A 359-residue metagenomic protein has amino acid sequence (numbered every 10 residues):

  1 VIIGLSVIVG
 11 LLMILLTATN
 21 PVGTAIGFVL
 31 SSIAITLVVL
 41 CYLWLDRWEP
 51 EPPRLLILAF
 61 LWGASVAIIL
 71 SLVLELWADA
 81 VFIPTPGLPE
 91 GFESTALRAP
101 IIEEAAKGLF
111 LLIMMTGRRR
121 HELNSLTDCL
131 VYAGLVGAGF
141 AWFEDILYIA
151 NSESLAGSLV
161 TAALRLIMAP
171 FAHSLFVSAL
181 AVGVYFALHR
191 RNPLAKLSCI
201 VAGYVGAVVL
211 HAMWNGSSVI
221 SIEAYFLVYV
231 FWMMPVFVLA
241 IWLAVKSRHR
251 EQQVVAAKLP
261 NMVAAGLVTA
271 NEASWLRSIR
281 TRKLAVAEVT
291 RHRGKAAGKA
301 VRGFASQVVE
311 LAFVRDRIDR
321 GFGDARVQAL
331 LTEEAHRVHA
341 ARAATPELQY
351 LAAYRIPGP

Functional and structural regions predicted by a protein language model:
V1-P359: Hydrophobic alpha-helical segments at protein termini of multi-pass membrane proteins
